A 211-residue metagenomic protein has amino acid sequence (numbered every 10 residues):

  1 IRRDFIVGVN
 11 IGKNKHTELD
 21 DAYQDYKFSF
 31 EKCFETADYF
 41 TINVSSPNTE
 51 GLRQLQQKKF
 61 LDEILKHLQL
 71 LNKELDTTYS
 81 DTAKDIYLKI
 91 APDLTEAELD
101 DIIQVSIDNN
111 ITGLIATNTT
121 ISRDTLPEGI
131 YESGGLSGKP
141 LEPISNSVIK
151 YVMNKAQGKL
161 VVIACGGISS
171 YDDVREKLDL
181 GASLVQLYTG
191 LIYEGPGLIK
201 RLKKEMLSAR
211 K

Functional and structural regions predicted by a protein language model:
I1-D4, Q57-I86, S133-L160, L202-K211: Alpha-helix-loop-beta-strand connector modules within alpha/beta enzyme cores
I1-T41, S46: Active-site beta->alpha loop and helix N-cap motifs at the rims of alpha/beta catalytic domains
K13-K27, R53-Q54, F60, Y87-D108: Active-site glycine- and acidic-residue-rich loops that bind and position anionic ligands or nucleotide-like cofactors
Q24, L94-D108, M153-G158, I168-V185: Catalytic cores of alpha/beta
Y26-F34, K58-Q69, L99-Q104, I149 (+3 more regions): Generic structural signal for well-ordered alpha-helices, preferentially at hydrophobic/aromatic core positions
I42-N43, K89, L114, V152 (+2 more regions): Conserved, mostly hydrophobic/aromatic
S46-F60, V105-G158, E194, L198 (+1 more regions): Glycine/Thr-rich beta-alpha phosphate-binding loop at enzyme active sites
K89-A91, T117, V162-I168: Glycine-rich beta-strand-to-loop/alpha-helix junction loops that act as flexible
